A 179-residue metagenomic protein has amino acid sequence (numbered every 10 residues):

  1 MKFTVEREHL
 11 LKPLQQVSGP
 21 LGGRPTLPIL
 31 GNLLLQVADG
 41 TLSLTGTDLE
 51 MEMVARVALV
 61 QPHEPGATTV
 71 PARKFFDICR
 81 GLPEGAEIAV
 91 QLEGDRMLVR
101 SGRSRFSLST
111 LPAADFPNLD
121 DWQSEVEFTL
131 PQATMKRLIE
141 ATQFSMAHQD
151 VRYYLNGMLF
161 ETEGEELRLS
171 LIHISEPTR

Functional and structural regions predicted by a protein language model:
M1-S175: Structural preference for solvent-exposed beta-strand-turn elements and adjacent flexible terminal/loop segments within
P177-R179: Hydrophobic heptad-repeat coiled-coil signature
